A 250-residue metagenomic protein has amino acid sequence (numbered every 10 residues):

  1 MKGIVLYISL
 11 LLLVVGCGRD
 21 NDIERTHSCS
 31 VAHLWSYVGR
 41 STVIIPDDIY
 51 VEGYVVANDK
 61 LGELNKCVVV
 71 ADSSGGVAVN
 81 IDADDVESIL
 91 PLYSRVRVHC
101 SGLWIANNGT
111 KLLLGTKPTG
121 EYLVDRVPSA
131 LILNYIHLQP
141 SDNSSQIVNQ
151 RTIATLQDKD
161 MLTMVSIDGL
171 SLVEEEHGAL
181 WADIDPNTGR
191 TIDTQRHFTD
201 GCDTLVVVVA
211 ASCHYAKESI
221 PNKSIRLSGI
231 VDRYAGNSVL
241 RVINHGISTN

Functional and structural regions predicted by a protein language model:
M1-G16: Sec-dependent bacterial lipoprotein signal peptides
C17-R95, H99-N250: OB-fold nucleic-acid-binding modules
